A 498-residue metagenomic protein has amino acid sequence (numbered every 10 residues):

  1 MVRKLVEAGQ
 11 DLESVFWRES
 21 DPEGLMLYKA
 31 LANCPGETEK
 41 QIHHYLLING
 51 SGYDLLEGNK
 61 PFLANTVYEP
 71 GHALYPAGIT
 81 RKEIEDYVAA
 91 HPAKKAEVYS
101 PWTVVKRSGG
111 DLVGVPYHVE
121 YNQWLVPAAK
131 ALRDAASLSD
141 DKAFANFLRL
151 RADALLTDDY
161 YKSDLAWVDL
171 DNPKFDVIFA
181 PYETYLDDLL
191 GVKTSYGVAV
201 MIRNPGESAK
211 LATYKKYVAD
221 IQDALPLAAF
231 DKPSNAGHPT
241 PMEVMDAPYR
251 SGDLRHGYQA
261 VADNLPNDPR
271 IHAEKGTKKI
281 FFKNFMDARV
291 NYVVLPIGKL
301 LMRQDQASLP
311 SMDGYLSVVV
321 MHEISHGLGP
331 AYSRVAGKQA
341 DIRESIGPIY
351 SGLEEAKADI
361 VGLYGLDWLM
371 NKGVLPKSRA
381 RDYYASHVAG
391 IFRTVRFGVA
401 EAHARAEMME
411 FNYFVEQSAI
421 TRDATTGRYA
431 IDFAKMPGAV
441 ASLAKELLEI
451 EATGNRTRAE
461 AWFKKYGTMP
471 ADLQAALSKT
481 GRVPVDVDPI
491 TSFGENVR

Functional and structural regions predicted by a protein language model:
M1-S139, A143-F147: N-terminal helix-rich structural modules
K4, Y87-G352, A356-W368, G373-I391 (+2 more regions): Fold-level signature of zinc-dependent metallopeptidase catalytic domains
E7, K82-A90, A212, K216-A219 (+3 more regions): Polar/charged alpha-helical tracts
G9-D11, D21, P35-T38, E69-H72 (+9 more regions): Serine/threonine-rich low-complexity intrinsically disordered regions
Q10-S14, D140, F144, L156 (+8 more regions): Residue-level signal for secondary-structure boundary elements
T80-R81, N204, A262, P376 (+3 more regions): Helix N-terminus capping/helix-initiation residues
L363-E460: Long, well-structured alpha-helical subdomains associated with metal-dependent extracellular/ecto-lumenal hydrolases
A444-R498: Extended, compositionally biased alpha-helical segments that mediate assembly or anchoring
